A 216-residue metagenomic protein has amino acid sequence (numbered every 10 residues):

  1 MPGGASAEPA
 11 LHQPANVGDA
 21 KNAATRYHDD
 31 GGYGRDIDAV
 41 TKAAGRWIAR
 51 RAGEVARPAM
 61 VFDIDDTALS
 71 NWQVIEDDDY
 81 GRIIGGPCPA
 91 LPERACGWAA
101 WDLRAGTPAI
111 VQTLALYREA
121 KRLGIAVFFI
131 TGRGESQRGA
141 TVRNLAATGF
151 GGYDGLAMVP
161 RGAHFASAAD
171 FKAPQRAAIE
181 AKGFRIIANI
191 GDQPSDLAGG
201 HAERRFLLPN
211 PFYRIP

Functional and structural regions predicted by a protein language model:
M1-F62: Non-catalytic pre-domain segments flanking phosphatase-related domains
E8-A15, L123-I125, G134-P216: C-terminal cap/substrate-recognition subdomain and adjoining C-terminal extension of metal-dependent phosphatase-like
Y33-A44, A109-L116, Q137, T141 (+1 more regions): Stable alpha-helical elements in mature extracytoplasmic
A43, W47-E54, T67, N71-I75 (+3 more regions): Structured segments of extracytoplasmic/periplasmic soluble domains in secreted or envelope-associated proteins
A52-A59, A68-T107, R122: Active-site neighborhood of HAD-like aspartate-dependent phosphohydrolases
F62-I64, I190-G191: Active-site flanking residues adjacent to catalytic metal/cofactor-binding acidic residues
D65, G132-E135: An acidic- and aromatic-residue-enriched active-site/binding cleft used to recognize and process polar
A100-F128, E135-S136: Short, acidic loop-to-helix structural element flanking the phosphoryl-transfer center in phosphate-processing enzymes
